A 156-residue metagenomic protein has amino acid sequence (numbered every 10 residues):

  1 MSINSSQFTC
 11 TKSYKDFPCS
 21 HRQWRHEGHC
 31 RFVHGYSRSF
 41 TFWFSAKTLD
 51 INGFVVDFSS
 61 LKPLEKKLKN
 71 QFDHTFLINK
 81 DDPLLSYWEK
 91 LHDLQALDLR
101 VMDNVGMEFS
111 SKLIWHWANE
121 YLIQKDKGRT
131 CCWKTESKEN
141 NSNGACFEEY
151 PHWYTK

Functional and structural regions predicted by a protein language model:
M1-K156: Charge-rich, low-complexity N-terminal segments
